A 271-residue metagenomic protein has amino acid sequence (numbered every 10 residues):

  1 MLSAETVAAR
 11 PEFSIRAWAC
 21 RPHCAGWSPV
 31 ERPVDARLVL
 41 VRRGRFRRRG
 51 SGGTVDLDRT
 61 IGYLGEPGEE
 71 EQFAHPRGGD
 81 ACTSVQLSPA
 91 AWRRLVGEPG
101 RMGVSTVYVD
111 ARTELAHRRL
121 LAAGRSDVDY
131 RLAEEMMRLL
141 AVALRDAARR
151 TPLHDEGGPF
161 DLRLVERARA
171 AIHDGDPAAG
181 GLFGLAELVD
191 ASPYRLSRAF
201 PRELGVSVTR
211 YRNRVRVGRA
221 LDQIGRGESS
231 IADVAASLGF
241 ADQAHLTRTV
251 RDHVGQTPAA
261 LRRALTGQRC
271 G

Functional and structural regions predicted by a protein language model:
M1-A8, R263-G271: Actinobacteria-biased recognition of intrinsically disordered, low-complexity terminal regions
L2-M102: N-terminal regulatory/effector-sensing and dimerization cores that precede helix-turn-helix DNA-binding domains
V96-D155, A168-A170: Amphipathic alpha-helical segments enriched in hydrophobic/aromatic residues interleaved with Lys/Arg
L120-D127, V142-T151, A168-G181, F200-L204 (+3 more regions): Basic, amphipathic alpha-helical hairpins
V128-M136, G157-D161, A178-G181, S229-I231: Hydrophobic alpha-helical connector segments
D161-R169, N213-L221: Short, leucine-enriched amphipathic alpha-helices that occur as contiguous helical runs
H173, A179-G218, A235-A264: Basic/polar phosphate-binding segments, predominantly the helix-turn-helix DNA-binding elements of transcriptional
L221-D233, S237, G267-G271: Intrinsically disordered, low-complexity basic tails/linkers immediately adjacent to helix-turn-helix/homeobox/MYB/SANT
